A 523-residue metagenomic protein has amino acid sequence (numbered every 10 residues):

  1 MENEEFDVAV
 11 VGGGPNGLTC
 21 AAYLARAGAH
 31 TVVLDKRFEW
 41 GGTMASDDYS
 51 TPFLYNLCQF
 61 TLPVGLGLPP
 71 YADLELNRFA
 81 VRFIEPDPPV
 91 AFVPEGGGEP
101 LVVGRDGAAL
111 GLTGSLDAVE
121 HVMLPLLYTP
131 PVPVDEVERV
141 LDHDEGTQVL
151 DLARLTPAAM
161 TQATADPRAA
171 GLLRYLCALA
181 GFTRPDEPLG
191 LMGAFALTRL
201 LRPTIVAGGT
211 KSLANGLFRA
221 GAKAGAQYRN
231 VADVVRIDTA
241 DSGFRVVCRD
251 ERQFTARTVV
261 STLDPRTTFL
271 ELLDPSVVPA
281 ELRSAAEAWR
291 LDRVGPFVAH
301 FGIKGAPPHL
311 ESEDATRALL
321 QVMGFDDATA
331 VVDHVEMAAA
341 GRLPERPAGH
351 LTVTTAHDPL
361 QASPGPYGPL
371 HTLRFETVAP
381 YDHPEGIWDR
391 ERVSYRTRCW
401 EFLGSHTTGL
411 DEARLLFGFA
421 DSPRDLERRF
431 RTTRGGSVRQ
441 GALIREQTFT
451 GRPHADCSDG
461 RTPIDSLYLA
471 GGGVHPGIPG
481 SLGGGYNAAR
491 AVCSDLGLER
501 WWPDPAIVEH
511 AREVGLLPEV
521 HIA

Functional and structural regions predicted by a protein language model:
M1-V8, R26-A27, R500-A523: Extreme N-terminal leader/targeting segments of oxidoreductases
E2-V122: N-terminal glycine-rich phosphate/pyrophosphate-binding loop and immediately adjacent elements
E95-E187: Rossmann-like flavin
R168-T183, R346-H350, G409-H475: A glycine-rich dinucleotide-binding beta-alpha-beta segment and adjacent secondary-structure elements that constitute
F195-R236, A240-G243: Helical element adjacent to the flavin cofactor pocket in flavoenzyme catalytic cores
V235-G365: Mid-domain catalytic core of redox enzymes that form a hydrophobic substrate pocket/lid adjacent to a catalytic redox
G349-E446: FAD-dependent oxidoreductase catalytic-site/capping-region signature
G472-C493: A conserved FAD-binding loop/helix module that cradles the flavin
